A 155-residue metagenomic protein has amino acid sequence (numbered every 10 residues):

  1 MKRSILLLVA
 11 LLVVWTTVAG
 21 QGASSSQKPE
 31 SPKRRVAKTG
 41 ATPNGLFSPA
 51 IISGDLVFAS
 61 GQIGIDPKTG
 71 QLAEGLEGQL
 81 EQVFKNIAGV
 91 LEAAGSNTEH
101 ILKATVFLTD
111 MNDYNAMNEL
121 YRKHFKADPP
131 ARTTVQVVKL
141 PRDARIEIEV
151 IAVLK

Functional and structural regions predicted by a protein language model:
S4-L8, V13-K85, G89-E99, L108-K155: N-terminal presequence-like segments and the immediate start of the first folded domain
L102-A104: Surface-exposed aromatic
